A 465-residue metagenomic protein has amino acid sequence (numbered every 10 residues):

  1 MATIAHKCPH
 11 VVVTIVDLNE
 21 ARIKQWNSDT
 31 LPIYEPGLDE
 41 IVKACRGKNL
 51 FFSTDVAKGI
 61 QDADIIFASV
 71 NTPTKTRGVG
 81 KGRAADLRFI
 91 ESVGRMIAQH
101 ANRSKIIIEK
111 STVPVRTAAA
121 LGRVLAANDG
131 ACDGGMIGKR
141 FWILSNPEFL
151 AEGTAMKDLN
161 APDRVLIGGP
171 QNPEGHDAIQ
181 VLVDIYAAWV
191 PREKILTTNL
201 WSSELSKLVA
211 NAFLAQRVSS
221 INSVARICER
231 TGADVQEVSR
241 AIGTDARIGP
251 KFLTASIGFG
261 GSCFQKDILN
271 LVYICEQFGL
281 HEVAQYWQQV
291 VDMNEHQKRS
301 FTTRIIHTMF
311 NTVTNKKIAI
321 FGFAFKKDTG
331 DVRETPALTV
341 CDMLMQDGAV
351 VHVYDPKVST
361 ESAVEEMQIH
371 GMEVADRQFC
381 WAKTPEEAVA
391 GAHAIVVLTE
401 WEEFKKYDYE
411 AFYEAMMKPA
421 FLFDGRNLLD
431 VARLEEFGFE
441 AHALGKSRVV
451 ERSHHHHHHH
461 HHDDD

Functional and structural regions predicted by a protein language model:
M1-D465: Structural/interface elements that position substrates and couple domains in central-metabolism enzymes
